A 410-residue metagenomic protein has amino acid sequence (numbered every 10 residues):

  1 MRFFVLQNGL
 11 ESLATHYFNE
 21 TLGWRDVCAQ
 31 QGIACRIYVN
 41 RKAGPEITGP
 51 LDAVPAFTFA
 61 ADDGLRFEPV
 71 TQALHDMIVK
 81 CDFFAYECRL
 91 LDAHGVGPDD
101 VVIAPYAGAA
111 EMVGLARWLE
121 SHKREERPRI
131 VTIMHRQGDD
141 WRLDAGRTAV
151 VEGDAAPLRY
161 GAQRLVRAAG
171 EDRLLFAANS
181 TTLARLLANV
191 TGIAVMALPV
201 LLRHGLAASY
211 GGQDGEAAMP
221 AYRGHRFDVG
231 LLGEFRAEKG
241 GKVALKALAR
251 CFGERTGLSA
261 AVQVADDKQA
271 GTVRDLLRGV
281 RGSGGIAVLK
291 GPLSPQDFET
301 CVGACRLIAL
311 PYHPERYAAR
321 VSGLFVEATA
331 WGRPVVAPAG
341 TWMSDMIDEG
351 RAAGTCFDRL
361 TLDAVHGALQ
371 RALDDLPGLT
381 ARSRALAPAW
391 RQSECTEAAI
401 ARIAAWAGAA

Functional and structural regions predicted by a protein language model:
Q7-L22, P45-E46, A107-E111, E238-K239: A short, glycine/small-residue-rich beta-strand->loop->alpha-helix junction that serves as a flexible
H16, R359-A364, D374-A407: A charged, aromatic-enriched C-terminal amphipathic alpha-helix characteristic of glycosyltransferases across folds
V39, I308-L310, P334-P338: Short hydrophobic beta-strand element within catalytic cores of glycosyltransferases and related nucleotide-activated
Q72-V79, R89-M112, R129-T132, L307: Short N-terminal targeting/anchoring amphipathic segment
G153-A197: A short, active-site helix/loop in glycosyltransferases that binds the activated sugar's phosphate group
A218-K239, L245-R250: Conserved donor-binding/catalytic core segment of Leloir-type glycosyltransferases
V273-E299, A304: Nucleotide-activated donor-binding/catalytic signature segment of Leloir-type glycosyltransferases, i.e., the conserved
L310-V326, P338-G340, S344-D345: Nucleotide-sugar-dependent
